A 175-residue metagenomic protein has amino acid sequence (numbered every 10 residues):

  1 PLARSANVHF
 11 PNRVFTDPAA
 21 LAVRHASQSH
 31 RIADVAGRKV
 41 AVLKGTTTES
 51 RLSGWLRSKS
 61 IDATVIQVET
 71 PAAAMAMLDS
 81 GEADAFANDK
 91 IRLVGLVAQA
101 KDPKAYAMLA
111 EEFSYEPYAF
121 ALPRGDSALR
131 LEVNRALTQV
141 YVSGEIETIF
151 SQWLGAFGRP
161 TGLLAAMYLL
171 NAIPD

Functional and structural regions predicted by a protein language model:
P1-D34, K104-E112, Y168-D175: Acidic, polar ligand-binding/catalytic clefts
P1-N7, R51-S58, D79, A83-S114: A ligand-binding cleft/hinge motif common to bilobed small-molecule-binding domains
D17-A73, K90-V94: Bilobed "Venus flytrap"/periplasmic-binding protein-like clamshell domains and structurally analogous long
A19-R31, Y115-A136: A bilobed periplasmic-binding-protein/Venus flytrap-type ligand-binding module shared by bacterial periplasmic
D34, D89, G125-Q139, E145 (+1 more regions): Short amphipathic alpha-helical coupling segments at ligand-binding clamshell hinges and other catalytic/signaling
G37-V42, S80-A83, R135: Second-shell loop/turn segments in exported
T47-R57, I61-I66, K104-Y106, L137-D175: Ligand-binding clefts/hinges and TM-proximal coupling segments of bilobed small-molecule sensing domains
